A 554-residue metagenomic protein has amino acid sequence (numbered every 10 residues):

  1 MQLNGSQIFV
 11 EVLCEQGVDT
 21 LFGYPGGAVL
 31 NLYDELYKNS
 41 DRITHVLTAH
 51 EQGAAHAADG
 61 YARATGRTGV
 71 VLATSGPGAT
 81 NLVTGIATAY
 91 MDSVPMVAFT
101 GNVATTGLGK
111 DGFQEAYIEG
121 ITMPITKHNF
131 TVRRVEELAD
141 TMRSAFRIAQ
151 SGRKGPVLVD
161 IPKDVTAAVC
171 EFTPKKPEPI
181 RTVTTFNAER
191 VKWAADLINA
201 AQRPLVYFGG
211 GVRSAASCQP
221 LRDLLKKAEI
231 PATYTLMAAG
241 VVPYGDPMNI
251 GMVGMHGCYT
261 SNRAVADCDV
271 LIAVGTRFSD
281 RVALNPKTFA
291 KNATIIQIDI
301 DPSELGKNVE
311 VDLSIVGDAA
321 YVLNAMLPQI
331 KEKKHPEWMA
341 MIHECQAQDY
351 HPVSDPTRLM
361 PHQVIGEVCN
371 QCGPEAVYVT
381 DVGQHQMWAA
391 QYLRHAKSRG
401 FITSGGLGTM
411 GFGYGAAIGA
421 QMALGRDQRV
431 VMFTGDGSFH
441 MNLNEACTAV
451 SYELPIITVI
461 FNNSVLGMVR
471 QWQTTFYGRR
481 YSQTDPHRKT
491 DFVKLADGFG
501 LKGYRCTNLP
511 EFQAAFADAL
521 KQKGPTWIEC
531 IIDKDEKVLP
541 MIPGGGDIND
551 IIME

Functional and structural regions predicted by a protein language model:
Q7-V18, G60-G66, Y90, I148-R153 (+6 more regions): Glycine-rich phosphate/diphosphate-binding loops that line cofactor/substrate pockets in enzymes
F9-V10, C14-D19, G27, L32-Y37 (+1 more regions): Active-site diphosphate/adenylate-binding microenvironment
L30-T105, T260-V270, G275-S279, M387-L466: Thiamine diphosphate
R63, V212-I296, A396-D427, M441-L443 (+4 more regions): Glycine-rich, anion-gripping cofactor-binding loops and their flanking helix/strand elements in enzyme active sites
T100-T141, A238-M341, F516: Glycine-rich, acidic loop regions that bind phosphate or pyrophosphate groups
L108-Q114, G306-N308, S314-V316, A320-N324 (+1 more regions): Thiamine diphosphate
A116, S144, I148-A200, Y350 (+1 more regions): Conformationally flexible catalytic loops at phosphate/diphosphate-handling active centers
E136, P174, K192, D196 (+4 more regions): Phosphate/pyrophosphate-binding active-site segments
